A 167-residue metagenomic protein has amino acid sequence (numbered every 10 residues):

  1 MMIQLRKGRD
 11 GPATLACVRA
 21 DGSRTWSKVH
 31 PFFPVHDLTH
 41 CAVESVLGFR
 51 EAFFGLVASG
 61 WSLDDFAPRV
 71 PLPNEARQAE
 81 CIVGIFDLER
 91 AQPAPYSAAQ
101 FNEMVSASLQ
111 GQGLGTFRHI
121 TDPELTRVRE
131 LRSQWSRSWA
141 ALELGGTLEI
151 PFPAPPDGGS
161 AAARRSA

Functional and structural regions predicted by a protein language model:
M1-D10, C17, T25, P31-V35 (+1 more regions): Metalloprotease/metallohydrolase-associated module, dominated by Zn2+-dependent proteases
V43: Short active-site segment of divalent metal-dependent hydrolases/proteases that encodes the spacing between
